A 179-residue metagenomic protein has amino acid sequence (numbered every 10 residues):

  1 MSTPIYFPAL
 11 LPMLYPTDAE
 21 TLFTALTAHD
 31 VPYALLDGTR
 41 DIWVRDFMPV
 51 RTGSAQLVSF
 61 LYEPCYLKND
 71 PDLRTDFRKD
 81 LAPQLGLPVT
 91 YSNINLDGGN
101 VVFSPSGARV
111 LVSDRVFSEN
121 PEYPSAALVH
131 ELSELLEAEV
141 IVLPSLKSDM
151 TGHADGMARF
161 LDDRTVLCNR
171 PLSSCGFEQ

Functional and structural regions predicted by a protein language model:
M1-Q179: Histidine/cysteine-enriched polar flanking segments
